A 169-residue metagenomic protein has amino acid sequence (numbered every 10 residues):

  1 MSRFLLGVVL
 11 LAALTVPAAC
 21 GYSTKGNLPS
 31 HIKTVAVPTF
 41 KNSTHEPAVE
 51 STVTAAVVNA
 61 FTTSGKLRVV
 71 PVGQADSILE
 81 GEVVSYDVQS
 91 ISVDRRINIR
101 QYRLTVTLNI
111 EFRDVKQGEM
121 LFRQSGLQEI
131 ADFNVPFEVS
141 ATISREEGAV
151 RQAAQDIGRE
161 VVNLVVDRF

Functional and structural regions predicted by a protein language model:
M1-F4: Positively charged n-region of N-terminal signal peptides that target proteins for export
G7-A19: Bacterial N-terminal signal peptides
P17-N59, T63-A75, V88, K116 (+3 more regions): A structural "domain/chain start" motif
K33, Y102, Q155: Residues that recognize and position ribonucleotide moieties
H45, V49, R100, R145 (+2 more regions): Conserved acidic
T63-L67, Q74, I78-Q124, A131-G148 (+1 more regions): Surface-exposed short loop/turn segments
I143-F169: Compositionally biased, intrinsically disordered linkers/stalks adjacent to structured regions
